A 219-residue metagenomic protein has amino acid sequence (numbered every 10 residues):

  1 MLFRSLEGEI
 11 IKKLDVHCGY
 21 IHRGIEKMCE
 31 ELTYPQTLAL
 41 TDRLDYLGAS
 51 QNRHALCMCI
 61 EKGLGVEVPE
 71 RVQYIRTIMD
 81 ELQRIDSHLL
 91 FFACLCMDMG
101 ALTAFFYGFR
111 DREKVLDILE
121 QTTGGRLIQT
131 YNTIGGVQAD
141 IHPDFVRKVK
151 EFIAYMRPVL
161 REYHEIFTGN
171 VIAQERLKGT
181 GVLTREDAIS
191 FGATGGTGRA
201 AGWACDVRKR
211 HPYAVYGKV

Functional and structural regions predicted by a protein language model:
M1, S5-V219: Active-site bordering "gate/hinge" segments that shape substrate access to catalytic or cofactor-binding pockets
